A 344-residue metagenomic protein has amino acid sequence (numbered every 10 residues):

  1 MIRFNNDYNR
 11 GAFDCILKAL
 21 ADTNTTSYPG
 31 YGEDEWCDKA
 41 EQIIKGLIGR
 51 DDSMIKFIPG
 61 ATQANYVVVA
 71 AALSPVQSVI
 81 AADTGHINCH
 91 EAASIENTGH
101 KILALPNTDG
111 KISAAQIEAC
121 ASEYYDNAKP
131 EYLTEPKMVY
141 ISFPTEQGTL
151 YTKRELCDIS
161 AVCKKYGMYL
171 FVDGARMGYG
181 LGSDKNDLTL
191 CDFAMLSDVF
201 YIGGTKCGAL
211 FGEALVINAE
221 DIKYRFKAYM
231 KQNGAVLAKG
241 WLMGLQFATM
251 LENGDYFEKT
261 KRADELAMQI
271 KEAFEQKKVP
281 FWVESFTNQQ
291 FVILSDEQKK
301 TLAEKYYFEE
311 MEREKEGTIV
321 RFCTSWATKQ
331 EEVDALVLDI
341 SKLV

Functional and structural regions predicted by a protein language model:
F13-A61, D83-N88, S94: Conserved N-terminal alpha-helix of the aminotransferase class I/II PLP-enzyme fold
A71-C89, E118: Conserved PLP-anchoring active-site segment centered on the Schiff-base-forming lysine
S74-V76, M268-K342: Conserved C-terminal alpha-helix-loop-beta "cap" of PLP-dependent enzymes that closes/shapes the active-site mouth
G99-P144, Y151-D158: PLP-dependent aminotransferase-class I/II
I102-L103, L170-V172, F281: Hydrophobic beta-strand scaffold residues
T108, E135, S142, L150 (+2 more regions): Active-site C-terminal subdomain of aminotransferase-like
Y151-S183: Catalytic PLP-binding core of fold-type I/II PLP enzymes
